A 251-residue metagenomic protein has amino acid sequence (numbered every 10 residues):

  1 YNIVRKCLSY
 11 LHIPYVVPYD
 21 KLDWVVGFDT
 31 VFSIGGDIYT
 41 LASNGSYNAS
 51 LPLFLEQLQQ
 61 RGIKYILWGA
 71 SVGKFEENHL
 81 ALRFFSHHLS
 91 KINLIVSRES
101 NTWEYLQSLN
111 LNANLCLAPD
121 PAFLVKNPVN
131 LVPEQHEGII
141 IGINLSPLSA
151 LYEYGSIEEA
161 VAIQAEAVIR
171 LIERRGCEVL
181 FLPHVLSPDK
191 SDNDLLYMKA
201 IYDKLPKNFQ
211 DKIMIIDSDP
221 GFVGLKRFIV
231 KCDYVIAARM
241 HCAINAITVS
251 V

Functional and structural regions predicted by a protein language model:
Y1-V251: Active-site anion-handling motifs in enzyme catalytic cores
